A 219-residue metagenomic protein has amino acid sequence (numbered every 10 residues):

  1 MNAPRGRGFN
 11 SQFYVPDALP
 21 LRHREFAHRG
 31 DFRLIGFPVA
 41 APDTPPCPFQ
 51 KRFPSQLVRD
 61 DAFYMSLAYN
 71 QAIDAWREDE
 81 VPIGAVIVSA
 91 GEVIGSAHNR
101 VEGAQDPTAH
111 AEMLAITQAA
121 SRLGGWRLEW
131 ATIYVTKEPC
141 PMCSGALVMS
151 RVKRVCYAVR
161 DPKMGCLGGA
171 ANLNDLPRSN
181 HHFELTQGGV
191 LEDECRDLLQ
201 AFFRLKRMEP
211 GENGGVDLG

Functional and structural regions predicted by a protein language model:
A3, V15-A18, R24-R29: Short hydrophobic alpha-helical segments enriched in small aliphatic residues
S11-Y14, F32-A75, P139-G219: Zinc-dependent deaminase
I83-V88: Short beta-strand scaffold segments in enzyme catalytic cores
S89-A90, T117: A cytosolic small-molecule/anion-sensing beta-strand core signal
I94-V101: Short beta->alpha transition motifs characteristic of CBS
G103-M113: A short, polar/charged loop-to-alpha-helix boundary motif
G125-E138: Immediate flanking context of iron-sulfur cluster ligation sites
